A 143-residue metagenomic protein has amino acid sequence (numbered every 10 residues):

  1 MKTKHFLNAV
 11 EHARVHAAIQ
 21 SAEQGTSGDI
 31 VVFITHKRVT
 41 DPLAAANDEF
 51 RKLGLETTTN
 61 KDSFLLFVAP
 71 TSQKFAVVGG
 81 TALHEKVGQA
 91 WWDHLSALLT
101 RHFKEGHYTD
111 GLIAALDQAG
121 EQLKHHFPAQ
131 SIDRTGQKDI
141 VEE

Functional and structural regions predicted by a protein language model:
M1-S63, P70-E143: A structural boundary signal for the start of the first folded domain, especially the loop/turn and N-capping region
